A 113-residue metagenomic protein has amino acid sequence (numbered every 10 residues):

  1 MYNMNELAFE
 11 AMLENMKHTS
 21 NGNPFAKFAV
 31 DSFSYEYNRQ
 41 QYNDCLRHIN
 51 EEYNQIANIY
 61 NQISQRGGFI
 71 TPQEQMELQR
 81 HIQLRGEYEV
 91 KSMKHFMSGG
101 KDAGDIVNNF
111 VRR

Functional and structural regions predicted by a protein language model:
Y2, D105-R113: Short acidic DE-rich linear segments
N5, N23, S32-Y35, G67 (+2 more regions): Intrinsically disordered, low-complexity coil/linker segments enriched for acidic/polar and small residues
N5-K17, M76: Alpha-helical segments embedded in low-complexity/disordered contexts
P24, F28, C45, Y60-E74: Charged, low-complexity interaction regions
F25-E51: Short, charge/polar-rich alpha-helical segments
I70-G86: Short, charged, amphipathic alpha-helical segments
H81-A103: Amphipathic alpha-helical coiled-coil segments
